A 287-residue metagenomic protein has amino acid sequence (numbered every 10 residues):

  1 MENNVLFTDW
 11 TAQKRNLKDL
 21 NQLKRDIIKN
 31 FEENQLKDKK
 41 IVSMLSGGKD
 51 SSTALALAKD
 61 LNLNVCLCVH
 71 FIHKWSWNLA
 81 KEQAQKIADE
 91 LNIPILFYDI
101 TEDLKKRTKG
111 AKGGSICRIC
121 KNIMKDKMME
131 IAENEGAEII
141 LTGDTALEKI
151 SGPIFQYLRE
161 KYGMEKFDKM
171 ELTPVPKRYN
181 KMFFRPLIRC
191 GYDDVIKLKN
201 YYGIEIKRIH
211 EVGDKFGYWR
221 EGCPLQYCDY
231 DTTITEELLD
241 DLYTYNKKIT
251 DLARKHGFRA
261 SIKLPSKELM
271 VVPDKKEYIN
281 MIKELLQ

Functional and structural regions predicted by a protein language model:
M1-D38: Active-site-adjacent "lid"/gating segments
E33, K39-I87: ATP-dependent adenylation/pyrophosphate-handling site
L67-C68, L264-D274: Short, aliphatic-rich beta-strand segments
K86-A111: A conserved beta-strand->alpha-helix junction
R107, S115-Y202: Active-site adenylate/phosphate-handling loop in enzymes that bind or generate adenylated species
L187-K247, D251, A260: Mid-to-C-terminal catalytic subdomains of enzymes that bind/position adenosyl phosphate moieties or nucleic-acid
Y245-R254, D274-Q287: Short, non-transmembrane amphipathic alpha-helical segments
